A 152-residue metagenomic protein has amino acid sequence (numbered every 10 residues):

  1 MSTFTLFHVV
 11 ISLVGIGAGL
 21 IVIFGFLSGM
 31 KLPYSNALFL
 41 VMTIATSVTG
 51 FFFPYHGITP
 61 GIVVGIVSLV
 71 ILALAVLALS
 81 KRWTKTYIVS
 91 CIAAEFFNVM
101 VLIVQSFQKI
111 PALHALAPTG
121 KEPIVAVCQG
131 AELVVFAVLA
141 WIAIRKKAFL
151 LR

Functional and structural regions predicted by a protein language model:
M1-L113, A117-R152: Polytopic transmembrane helical bundles with strong interfacial aromatic enrichment
